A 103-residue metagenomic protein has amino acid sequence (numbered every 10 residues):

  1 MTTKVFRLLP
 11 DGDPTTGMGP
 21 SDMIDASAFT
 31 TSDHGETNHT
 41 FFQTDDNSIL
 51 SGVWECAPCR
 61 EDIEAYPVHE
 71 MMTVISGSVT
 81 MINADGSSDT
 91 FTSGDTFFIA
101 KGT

Functional and structural regions predicted by a protein language model:
M1-S48: A short, N-terminal "cap"/entry segment at the start of jelly-roll beta-barrel domains of the cupin/DSBH fold
G12, A57-P58, D95-F98: A short, sequence-level motif marking secondary-structure junctions
T37-Y66, A100-K101: Conserved short histidine dyad/triad with adjacent acidic residue
T40-F41, M71, G94-D95: Hydrophobic/aromatic beta-strand elements that line small-molecule binding cavities or substrate pockets in beta-rich
F42, I82-A84: A generic structural motif
C56, A65-M81: Short, conserved beta-strand element in jelly-roll/cupin
D85-K101: Short acidic-glycine-tyrosine-enriched beta hairpin
